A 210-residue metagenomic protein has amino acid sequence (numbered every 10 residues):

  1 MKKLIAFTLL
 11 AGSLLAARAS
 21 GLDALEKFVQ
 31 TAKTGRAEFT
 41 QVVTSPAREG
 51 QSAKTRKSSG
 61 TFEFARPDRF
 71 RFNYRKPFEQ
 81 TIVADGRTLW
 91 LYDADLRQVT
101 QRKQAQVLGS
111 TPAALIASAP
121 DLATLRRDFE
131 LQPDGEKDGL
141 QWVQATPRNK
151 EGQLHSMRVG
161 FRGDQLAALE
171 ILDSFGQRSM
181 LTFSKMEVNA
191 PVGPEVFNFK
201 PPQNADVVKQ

Functional and structural regions predicted by a protein language model:
M1-L4: Positively charged n-region of N-terminal signal peptides that target proteins for export
T8-R18: Hydrophobic h-region of N-terminal signal peptides that target proteins for export in Gram-negative bacteria
A17-K27: Cleaved targeting-peptide boundary
A19, T100, T124-Q210: Gly/Pro-enriched, hydrophobic low-complexity segments that function as extracytoplasmic propeptides/linkers
Q30-G86: N-terminal mature ectodomain segment of secretory-pathway/periplasmic proteins
T40-P46, N73-R75, Y92-A94, T146-R148 (+1 more regions): A generic structural motif
T61-A113, S179-M180: An acidic-aromatic
T88-Q144: Surface-exposed, polar helix/loop patches in the mature regions of secreted/periplasmic/lumenal proteins that form
